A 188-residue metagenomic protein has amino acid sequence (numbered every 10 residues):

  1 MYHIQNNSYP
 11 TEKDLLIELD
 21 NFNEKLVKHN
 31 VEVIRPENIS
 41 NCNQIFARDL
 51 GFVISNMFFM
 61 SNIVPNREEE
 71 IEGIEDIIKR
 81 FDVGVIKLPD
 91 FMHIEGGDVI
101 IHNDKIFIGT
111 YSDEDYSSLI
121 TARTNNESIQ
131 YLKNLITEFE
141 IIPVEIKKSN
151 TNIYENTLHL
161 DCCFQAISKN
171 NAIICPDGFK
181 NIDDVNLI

Functional and structural regions predicted by a protein language model:
M1-I188: The feature marks the mature, well-folded catalytic cores of soluble enzymes
